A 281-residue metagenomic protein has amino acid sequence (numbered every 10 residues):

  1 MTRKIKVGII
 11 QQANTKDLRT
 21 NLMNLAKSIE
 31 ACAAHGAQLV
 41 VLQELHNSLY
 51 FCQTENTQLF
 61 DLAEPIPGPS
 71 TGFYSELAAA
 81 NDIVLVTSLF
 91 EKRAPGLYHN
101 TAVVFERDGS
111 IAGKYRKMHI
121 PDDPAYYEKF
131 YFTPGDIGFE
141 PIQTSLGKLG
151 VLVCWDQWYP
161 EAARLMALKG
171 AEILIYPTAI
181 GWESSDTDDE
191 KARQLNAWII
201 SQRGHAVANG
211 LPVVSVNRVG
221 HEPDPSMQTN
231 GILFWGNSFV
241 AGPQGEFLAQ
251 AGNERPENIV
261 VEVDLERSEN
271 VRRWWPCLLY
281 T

Functional and structural regions predicted by a protein language model:
M1-L39, I175: N-terminal active-site segment of His-dependent metallophosphoesterases
T2-V7, P141-G150, I173: Beta-strand-turn-beta hairpins that frame and shape the catalytic cleft of phosphate-ester-processing enzymes
L18, K27-R107, I111-K114, I180-L211: Cys-nucleophile CN-hydrolase/nitrilase-fold catalytic domain and related Cys-dependent amidase chemistry that acts on
A63-V86, K148, C154-N258: CN hydrolase (nitrilase-like) catalytic-core segments centered on the catalytic cysteine and neighboring Lys/Glu
T101-V104, E140, S238-V240, I259: Short beta-strand scaffold segments in enzyme catalytic cores
K117-Y131, R255-R272: A short, polar/charged loop-to-alpha-helix boundary motif
A125-E140, Q157-Y159: Active-site glycine-rich loop that binds ribose-phosphate moieties when present
Y280-T281: Conserved small/polar residues in nucleotide/adenosyl-binding loops
